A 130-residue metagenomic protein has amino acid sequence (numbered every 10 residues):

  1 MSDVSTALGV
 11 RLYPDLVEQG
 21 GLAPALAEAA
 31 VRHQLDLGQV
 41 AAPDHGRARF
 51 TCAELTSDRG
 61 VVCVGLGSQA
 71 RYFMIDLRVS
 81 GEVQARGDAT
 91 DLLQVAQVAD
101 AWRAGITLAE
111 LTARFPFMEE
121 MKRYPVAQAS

Functional and structural regions predicted by a protein language model:
M1-A53, T112-S130: Negatively charged, low-complexity tracts enriched in Asp/Glu with abundant Ser/Thr
G9, G20-G21, G38, G46 (+5 more regions): Residue-identity detector for glycine
T56-Q97: Intrinsically disordered, low-complexity regulatory segments enriched in Ser/Thr/Pro and charged residues
D88-S130: Surface-exposed beta-loop interaction hotspot
